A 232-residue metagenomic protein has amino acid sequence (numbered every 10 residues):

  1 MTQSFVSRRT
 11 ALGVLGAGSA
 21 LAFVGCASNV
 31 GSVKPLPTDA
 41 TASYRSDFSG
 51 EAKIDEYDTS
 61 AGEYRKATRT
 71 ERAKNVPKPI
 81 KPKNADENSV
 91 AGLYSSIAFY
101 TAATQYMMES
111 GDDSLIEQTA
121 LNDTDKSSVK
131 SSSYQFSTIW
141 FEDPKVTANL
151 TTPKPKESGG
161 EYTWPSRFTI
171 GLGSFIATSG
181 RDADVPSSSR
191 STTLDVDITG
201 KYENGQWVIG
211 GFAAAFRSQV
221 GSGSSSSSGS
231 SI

Functional and structural regions predicted by a protein language model:
M1-V6: Actinobacteria-biased recognition of intrinsically disordered, low-complexity terminal regions
R8-L12: N-terminal export leaders
G16-A20: Bacterial N-terminal signal peptides
A27-G92: Juxtamembrane and targeting peptides
V30-K53, S158-I232: Exposed beta-sheet edge and beta->alpha loop/turn motif
A67-E142: Core segments of small alpha/beta cavity-forming domains
S137-E157: A short, amphipathic edge element
